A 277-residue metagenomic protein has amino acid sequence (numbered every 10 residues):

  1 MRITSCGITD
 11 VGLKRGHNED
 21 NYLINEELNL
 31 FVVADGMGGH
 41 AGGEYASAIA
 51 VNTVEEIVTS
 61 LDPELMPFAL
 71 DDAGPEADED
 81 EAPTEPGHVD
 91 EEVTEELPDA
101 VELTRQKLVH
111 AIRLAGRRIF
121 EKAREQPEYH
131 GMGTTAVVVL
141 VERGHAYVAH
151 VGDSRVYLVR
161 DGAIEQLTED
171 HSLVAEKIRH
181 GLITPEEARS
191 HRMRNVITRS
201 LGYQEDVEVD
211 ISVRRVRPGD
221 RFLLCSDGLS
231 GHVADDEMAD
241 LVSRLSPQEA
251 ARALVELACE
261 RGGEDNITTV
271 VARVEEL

Functional and structural regions predicted by a protein language model:
M1-L277: PP2C/PPM-type serine/threonine phosphatase catalytic domain
